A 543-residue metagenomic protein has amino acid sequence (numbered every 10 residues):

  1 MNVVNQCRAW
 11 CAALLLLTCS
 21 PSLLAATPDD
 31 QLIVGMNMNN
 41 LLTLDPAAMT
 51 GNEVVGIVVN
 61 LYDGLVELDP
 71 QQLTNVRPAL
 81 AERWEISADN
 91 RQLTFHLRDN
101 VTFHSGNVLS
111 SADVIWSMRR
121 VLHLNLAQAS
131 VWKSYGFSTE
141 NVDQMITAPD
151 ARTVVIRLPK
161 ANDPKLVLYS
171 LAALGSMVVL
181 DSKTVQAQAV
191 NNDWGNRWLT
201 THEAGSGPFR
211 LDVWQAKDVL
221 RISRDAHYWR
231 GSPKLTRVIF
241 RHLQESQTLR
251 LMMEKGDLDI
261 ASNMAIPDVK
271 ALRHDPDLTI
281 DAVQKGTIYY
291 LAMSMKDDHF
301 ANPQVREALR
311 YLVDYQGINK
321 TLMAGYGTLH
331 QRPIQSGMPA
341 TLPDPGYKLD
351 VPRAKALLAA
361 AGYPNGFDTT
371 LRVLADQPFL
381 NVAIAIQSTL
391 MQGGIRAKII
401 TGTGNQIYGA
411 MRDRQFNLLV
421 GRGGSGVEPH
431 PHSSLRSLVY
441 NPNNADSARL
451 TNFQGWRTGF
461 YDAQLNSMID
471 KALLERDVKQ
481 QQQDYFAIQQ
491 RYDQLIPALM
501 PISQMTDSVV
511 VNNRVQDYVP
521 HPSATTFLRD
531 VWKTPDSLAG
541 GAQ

Functional and structural regions predicted by a protein language model:
I33, S110-S117, A151-R157, A161 (+7 more regions): Alpha-helical secondary-structure segments
G35-A88, R119, H202-P208: N-terminal lobe/hinge region of extracytoplasmic solute-binding protein
N39-V55, R77-L80, N107, A129 (+6 more regions): A structural "hinge/loop" feature
E53, Q215, L312-A340, Q377-Q387 (+1 more regions): Detector for C-terminal structural segments
P70-Q71, A173-S232, R237, V351-P352 (+2 more regions): Gly/Pro-rich hinge or "lid" segments in bacterial periplasmic/extracellular proteins
E82-Q128, V155-R157, K165-L166, L249-M252 (+1 more regions): Aromatic- and charge-enriched surface segment that lines or borders ligand/interaction sites
H96, S134-A187: Surface-exposed binding/hinge segments that line and control ligand-binding clefts or catalytic entry sites
R197, D225-A271, S388, R396-K398: Ligand-site clamp/hinge motif
